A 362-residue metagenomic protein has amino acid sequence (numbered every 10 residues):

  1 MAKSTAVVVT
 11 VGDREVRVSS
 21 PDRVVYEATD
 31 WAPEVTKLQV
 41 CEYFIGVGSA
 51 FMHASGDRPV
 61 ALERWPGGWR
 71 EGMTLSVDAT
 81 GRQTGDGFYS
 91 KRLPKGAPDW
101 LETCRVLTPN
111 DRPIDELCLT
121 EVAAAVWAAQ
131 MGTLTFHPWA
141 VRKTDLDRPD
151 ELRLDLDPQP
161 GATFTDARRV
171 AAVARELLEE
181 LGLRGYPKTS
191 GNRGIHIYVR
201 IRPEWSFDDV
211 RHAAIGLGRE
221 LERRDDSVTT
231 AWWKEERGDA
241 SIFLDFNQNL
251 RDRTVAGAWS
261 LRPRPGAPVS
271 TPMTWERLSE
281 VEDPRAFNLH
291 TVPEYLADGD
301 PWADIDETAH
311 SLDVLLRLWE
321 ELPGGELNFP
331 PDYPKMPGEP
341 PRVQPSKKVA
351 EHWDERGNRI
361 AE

Functional and structural regions predicted by a protein language model:
M1-E42, M52, G56, T133-E151 (+2 more regions): C-terminal accessory nucleic-acid interaction domains of nucleic acid-metabolism proteins
A2-D147: Active-site loop/lid in soluble adenylation, ligation, and acyl-transfer enzymes
R17, A61, R153-D155, Y186 (+2 more regions): Structured core elements
P21, W65-G67, D157-Q159, K188-R193 (+2 more regions): An acidic- and aromatic-residue-enriched active-site/binding cleft used to recognize and process polar
V25-Y26, W69-G72, A162, G194-H196 (+1 more regions): Flexible loop/turn segments at secondary-structure boundaries
L62-R64, G185-G191, W232-E236: Short beta-strand
G81-N110, T163-L181, V199-V228, Q248-M273: Helical (often loop-to-helix) elements that flank the catalytic cores of nucleotide-handling enzymes
L117-S190, I201-D209, E362: Signature for HUH/AEP ssDNA processing cores
